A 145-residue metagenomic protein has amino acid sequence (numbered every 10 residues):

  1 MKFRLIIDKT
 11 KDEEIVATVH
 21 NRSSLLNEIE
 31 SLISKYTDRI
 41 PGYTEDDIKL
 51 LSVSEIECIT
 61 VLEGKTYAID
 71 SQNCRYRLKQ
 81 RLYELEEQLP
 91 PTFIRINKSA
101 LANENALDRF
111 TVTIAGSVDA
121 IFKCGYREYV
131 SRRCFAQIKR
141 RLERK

Functional and structural regions predicted by a protein language model:
M1, L5-K9, L32, A68-N73 (+1 more regions): Generic hydrophobic segment detector
M1-N27: N-terminal regulatory/sensing modules of transcriptional regulators
D8-T10, H20-R22, D47, G125 (+1 more regions): Generic structural motif
L26-K123, R127-E128: Conserved binding/recognition cores within well-folded domains
D119-K145: Hydrophobic secondary-structure block in the mid-to-C-terminal portion of proteins
